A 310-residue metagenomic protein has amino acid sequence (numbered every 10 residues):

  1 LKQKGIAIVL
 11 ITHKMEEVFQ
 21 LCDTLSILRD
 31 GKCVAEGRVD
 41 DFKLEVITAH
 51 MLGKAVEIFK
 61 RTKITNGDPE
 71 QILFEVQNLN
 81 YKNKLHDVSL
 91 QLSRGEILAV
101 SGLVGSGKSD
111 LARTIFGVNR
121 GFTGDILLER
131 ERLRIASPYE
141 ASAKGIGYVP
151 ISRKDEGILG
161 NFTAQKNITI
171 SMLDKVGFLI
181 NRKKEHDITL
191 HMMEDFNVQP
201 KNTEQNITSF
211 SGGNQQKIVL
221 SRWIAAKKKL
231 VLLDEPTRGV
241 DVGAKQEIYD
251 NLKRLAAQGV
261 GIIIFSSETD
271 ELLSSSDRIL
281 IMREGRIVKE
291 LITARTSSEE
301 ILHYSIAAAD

Functional and structural regions predicted by a protein language model:
L1-D310: Glycine-rich phosphate-binding loops of nucleotide-dependent enzymes
